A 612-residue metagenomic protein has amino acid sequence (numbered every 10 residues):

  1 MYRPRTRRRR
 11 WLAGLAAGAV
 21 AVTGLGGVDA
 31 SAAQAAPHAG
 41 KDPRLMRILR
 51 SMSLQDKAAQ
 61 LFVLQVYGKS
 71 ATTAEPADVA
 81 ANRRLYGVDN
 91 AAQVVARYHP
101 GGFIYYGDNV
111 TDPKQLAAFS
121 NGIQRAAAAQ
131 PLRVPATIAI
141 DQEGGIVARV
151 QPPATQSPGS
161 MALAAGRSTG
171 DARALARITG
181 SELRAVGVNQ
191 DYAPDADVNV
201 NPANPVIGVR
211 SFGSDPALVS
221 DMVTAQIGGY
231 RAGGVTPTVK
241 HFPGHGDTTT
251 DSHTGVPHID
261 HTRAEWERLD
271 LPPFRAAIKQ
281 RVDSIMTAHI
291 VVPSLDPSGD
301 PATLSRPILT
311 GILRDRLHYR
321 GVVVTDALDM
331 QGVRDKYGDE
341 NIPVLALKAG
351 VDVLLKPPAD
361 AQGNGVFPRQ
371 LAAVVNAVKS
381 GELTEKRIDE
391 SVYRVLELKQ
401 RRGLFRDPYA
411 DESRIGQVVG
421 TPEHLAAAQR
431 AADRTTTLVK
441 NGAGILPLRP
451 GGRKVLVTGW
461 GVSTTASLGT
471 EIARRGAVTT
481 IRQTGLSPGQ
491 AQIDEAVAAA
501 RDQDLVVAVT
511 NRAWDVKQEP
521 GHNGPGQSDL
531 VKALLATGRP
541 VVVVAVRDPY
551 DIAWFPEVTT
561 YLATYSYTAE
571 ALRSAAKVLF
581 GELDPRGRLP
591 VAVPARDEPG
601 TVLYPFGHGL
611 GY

Functional and structural regions predicted by a protein language model:
M1-G18: N-terminal export and membrane-targeting signals
Y2-R5, V22, A33-Q93, D315 (+1 more regions): Preference for extracellular/luminal or secreted protein segments
L15-G26, D141: Bacterial N-terminal signal peptides
I48-S53, A77-R83, G87, D112-L132 (+2 more regions): Second-shell residues forming the walls of enzyme active-site clefts
A59, Q65-A71, A91-P113, P202-A203 (+3 more regions): Short acidic, glycine-rich surface-loop motifs adjacent to enzyme active sites
A59-V66, G101-Y105, A136-Q142, Q190-P194 (+6 more regions): Hydrophobic faces of well-ordered beta-strands that scaffold small-molecule active sites in alpha/beta enzyme cores
Y67-A71, D108-D112, Q142-V147, Q190 (+9 more regions): Solvent-exposed loop/turn segments at secondary-structure junctions within structured extracellular/periplasmic domains
V110-P135, R167-G187, K386-E397, D433: Active-site-adjacent structural elements in enzyme catalytic domains
